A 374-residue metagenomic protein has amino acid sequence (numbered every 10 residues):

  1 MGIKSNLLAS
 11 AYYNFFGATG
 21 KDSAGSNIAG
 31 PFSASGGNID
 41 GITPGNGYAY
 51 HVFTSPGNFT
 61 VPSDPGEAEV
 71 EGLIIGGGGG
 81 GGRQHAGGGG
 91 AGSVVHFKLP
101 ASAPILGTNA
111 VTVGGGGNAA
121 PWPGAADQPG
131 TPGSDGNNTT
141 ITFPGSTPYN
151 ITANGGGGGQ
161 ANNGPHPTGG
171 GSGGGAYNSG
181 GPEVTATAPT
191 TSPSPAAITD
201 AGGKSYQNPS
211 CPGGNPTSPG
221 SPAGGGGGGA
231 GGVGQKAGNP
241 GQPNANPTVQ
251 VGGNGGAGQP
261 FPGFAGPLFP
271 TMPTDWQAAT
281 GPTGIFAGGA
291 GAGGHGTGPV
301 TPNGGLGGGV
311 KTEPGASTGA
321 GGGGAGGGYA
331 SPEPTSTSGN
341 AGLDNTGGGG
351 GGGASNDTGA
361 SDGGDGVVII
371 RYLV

Functional and structural regions predicted by a protein language model:
G2-V374: Low-complexity, glycine/proline-biased repetitive segments and flexible coils/loops
